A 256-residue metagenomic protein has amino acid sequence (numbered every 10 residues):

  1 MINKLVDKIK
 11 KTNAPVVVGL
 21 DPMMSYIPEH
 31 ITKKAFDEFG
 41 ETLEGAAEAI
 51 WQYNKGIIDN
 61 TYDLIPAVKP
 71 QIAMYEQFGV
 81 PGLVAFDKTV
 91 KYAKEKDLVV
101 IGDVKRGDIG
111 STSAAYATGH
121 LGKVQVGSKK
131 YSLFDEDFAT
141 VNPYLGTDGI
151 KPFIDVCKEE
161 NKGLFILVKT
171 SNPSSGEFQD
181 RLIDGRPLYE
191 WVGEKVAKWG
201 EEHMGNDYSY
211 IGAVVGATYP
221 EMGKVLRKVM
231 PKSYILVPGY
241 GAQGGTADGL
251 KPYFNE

Functional and structural regions predicted by a protein language model:
M1-N60: N-terminal glycine-rich anion-binding loop in soluble enzyme alpha/beta folds
T12-V16, D63-P66, K96-L98, F134-D137 (+3 more regions): Short, well-ordered coil/turn segments that N-cap beta-strands
V18, V68, D103, A139 (+1 more regions): Conserved, mostly hydrophobic/aromatic
P22-M24, I72-E76, R106-D108, P143-L145 (+3 more regions): Active-site-proximal loop/turn and secondary-structure-junction residues that shape catalytic pockets, frequently
I58-I65, Y92-E95, I154-E159, R227 (+1 more regions): Acidic (Asp/Glu)-rich catalytic clusters
L64-P66, P70-S132, M222: N-terminal active-site wall of soluble small-molecule enzyme domains
D108-G212: Conserved anion-binding
A217-E256: A C-terminal functional module that forms or caps the active site or interfaces directly with catalytic machinery
